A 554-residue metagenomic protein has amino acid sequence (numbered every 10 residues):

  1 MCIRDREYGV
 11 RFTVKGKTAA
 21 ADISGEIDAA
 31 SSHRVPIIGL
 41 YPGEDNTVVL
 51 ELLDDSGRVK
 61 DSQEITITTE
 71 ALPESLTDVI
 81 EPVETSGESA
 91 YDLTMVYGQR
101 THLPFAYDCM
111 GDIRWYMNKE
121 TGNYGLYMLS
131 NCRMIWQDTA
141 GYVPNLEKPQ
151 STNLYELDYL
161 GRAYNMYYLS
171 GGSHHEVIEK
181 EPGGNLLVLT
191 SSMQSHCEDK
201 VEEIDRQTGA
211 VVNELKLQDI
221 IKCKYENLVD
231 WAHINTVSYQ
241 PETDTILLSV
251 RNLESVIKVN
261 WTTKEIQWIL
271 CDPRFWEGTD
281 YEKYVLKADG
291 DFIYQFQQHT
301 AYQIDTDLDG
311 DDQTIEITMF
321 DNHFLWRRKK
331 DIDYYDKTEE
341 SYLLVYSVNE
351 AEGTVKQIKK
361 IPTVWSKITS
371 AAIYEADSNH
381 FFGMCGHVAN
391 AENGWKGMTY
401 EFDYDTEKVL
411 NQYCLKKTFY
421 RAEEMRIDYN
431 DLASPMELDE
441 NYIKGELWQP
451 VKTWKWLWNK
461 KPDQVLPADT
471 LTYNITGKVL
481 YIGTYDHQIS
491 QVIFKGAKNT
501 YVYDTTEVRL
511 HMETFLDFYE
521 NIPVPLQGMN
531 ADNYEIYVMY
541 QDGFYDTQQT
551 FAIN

Functional and structural regions predicted by a protein language model:
M1-D5: Conserved small/polar residues in nucleotide/adenosyl-binding loops
E7-G9, R34, I38, D45 (+1 more regions): Histidine-/acidic-rich catalytic cores in large beta-rich domains
G9-D22: Extracellular low-complexity, O-glycosylation-prone stalks/linkers
S24-S31: Short beta-strand segments within Ig-like beta-sandwich modules, predominantly Fibronectin type-III
